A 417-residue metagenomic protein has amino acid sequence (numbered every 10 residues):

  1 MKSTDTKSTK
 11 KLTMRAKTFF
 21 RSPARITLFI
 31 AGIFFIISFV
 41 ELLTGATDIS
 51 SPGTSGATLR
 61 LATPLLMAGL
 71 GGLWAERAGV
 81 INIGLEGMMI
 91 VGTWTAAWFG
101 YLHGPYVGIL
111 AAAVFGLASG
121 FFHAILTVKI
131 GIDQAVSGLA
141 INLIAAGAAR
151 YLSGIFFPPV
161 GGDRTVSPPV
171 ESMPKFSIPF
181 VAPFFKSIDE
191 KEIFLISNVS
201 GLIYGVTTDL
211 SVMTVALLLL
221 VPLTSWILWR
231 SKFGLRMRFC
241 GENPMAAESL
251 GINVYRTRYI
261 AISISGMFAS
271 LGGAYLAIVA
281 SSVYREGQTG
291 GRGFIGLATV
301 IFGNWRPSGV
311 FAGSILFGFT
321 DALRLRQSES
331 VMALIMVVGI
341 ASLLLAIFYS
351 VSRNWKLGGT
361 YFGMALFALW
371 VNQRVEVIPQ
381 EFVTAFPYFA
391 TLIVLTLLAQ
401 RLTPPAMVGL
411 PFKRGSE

Functional and structural regions predicted by a protein language model:
M1-F39, T224, E242-M245, S249 (+2 more regions): Cytosolic-side transmembrane-helix boundaries in multi-pass membrane proteins
R15-P23, E76-I81, S119-D189, R230-K232 (+3 more regions): Short loop segments and helix-boundary regions at transmembrane helix junctions of multi-pass inner-membrane proteins
F39-S55, A75-G79, Q373-V377: Short, hydrophobic transmembrane alpha-helix segments
A46-A57, G154-F157, L228, I262-V300 (+2 more regions): Inter-helical junctions in multi-pass inner-membrane proteins, predominant in energy-converting antiporter-like
G53-A135, L139, L297-V310: Single transmembrane alpha-helix segments in multi-pass membrane proteins
L139-N142, V310-D321, G358-F367: Central hydrophobic cores of alpha-helical transmembrane segments in multi-pass integral membrane proteins
A145-W229, Y284, R326, V383 (+2 more regions): Transmembrane helix-bundle core of multi-pass membrane transporters and related energy-transducing complexes
G205-V283, P307-S308, A312: Helix-loop-helix "hairpin" substructures at the membrane interface of multi-pass membrane proteins
